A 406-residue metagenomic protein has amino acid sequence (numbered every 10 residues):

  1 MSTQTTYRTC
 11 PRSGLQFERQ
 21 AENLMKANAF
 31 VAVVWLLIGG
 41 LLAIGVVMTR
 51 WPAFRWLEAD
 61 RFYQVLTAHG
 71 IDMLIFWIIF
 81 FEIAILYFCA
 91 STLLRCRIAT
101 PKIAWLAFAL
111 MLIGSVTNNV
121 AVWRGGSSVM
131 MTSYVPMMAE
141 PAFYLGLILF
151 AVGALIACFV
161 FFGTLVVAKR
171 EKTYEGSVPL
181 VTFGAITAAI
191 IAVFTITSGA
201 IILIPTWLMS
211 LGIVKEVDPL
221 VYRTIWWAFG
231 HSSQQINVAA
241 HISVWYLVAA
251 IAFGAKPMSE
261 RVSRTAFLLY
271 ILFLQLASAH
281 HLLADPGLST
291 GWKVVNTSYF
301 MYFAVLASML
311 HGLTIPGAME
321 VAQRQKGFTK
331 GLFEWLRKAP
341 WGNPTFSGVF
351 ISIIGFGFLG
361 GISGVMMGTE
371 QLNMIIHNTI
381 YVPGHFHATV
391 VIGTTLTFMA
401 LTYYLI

Functional and structural regions predicted by a protein language model:
S2-I406: Membrane-embedded and interfacial regions of multi-pass energy-transducing membrane proteins
